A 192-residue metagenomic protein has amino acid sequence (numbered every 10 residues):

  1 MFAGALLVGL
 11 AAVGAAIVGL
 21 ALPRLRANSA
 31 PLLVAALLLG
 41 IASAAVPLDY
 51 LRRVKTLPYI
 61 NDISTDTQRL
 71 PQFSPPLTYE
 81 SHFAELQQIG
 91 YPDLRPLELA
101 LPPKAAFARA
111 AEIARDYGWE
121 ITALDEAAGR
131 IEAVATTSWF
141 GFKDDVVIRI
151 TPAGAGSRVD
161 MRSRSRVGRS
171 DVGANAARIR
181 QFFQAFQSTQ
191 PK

Functional and structural regions predicted by a protein language model:
M1-P23: Membrane-embedded alpha-helical segments of integral membrane proteins
G4, V8, L32-L39: Hydrophobic alpha-helical transmembrane segments of polytopic
A15-L32, G40-K192: Ser/Thr-rich, low-complexity intrinsically disordered terminal regions
